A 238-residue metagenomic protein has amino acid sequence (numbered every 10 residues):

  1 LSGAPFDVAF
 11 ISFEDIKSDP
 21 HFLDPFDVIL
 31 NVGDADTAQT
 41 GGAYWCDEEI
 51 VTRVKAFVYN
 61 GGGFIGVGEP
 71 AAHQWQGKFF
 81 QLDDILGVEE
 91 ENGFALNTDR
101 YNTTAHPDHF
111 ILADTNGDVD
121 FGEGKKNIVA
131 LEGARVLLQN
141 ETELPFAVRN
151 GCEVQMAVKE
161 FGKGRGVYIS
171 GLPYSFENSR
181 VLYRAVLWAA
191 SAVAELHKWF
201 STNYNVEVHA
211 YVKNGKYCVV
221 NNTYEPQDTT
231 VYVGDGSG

Functional and structural regions predicted by a protein language model:
L1-A4, H21-F22, G33, A56 (+6 more regions): Extracellular ligand-binding/catalytic regions of CAZymes and related secreted enzymes and adhesion modules
L1-V28, G68, W75, F79 (+1 more regions): Aromatic-Pro/Gly-enriched surface loop or interdomain linker that acts as a lid/target-recognition segment
F10, I29-N31, F64-G66, G166-I169: Structural recognition of the beta-strand scaffold that forms the well-ordered cores of secreted hydrolase catalytic
S18, A38-Q39, A72-G77, S175-N178: Short catalytic/ligand-binding loop motif for oxyanion handling, primarily in non-cytosolic enzymes, centered on
P25-V28, G61, G133-A134: Short, well-ordered alpha-helix to beta-strand connector turns
L30-D47, L172: The substrate-binding groove and active-site-proximal loops of carbohydrate-active enzymes, especially glycoside
G41-D118: A glycine-rich, often tryptophan-bearing local segment used as a flexible ligand/cofactor-contacting loop or short
P107-F110, N116-A134, K163: Acidic, S/T/G-rich, low-cysteine, solvent-exposed domains in lumenal/extracellular/periplasmic regions of secretory
